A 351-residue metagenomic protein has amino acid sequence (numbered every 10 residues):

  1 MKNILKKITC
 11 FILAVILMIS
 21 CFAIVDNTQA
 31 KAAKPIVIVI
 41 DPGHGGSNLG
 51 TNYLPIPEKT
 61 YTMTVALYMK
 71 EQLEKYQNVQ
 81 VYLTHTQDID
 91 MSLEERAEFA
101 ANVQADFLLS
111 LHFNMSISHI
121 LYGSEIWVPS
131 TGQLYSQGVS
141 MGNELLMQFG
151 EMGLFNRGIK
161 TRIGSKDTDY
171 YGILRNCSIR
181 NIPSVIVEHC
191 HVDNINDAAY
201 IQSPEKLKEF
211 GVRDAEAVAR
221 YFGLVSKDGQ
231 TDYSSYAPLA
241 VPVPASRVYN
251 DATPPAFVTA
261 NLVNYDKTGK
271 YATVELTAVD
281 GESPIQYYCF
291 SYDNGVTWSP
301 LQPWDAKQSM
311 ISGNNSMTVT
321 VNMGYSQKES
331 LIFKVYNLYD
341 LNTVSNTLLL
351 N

Functional and structural regions predicted by a protein language model:
M1-I12: Bacterial N-terminal signal peptides that target proteins for export
L13-C21: Hydrophobic core
S20-A32: Bacterial Sec-dependent signal peptides at the C-terminal "C-region" and cleavage site
Q29-M141, N250-D251, P255, N261-K267 (+1 more regions): Catalytic-core regions of hydrolytic enzymes
V39, G50, S110-S118, K160-A237: Active-site-adjacent mobile loop/cap segments within catalytic or ligand-binding domains
G138-S165: Active-site-adjacent substrate-binding region of metalloamidase/peptidase-like peptide-processing proteins
L224-T268: Short, compositionally biased P/S/T/A/G/V-rich stretches that sit at domain boundaries
P254, N261-N351: Long, low-complexity serine/threonine/glycine- and acidic-rich segments characteristic of extracellular
